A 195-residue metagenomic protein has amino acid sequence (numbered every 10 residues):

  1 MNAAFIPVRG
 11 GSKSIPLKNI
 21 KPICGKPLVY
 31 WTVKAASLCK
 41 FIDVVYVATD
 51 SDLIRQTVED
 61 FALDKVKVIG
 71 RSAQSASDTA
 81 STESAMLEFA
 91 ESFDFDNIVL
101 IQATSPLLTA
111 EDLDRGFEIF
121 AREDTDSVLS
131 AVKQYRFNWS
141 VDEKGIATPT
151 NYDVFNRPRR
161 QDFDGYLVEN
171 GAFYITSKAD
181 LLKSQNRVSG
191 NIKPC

Functional and structural regions predicted by a protein language model:
M1-P16: N-terminal nucleotide-binding beta1-loop-alpha1 segment
A3-F5, V44-Y46, V99, V128 (+1 more regions): A structural signal for isolated positions on well-ordered beta-strands in alpha/beta enzyme cores
K26, T49-D52: Residues in the short beta-alpha loop(s) of Rossmann-like NAD(P)-binding domains
L28-V45, Q56: A short, N-terminal amphipathic alpha-helix
I42, F95, D124-D126: Short, high-confidence coil segments that cap the C-terminus of an alpha-helix and link into the following beta-strand
D52-V99, L108-R115: Short phosphate-binding loop-to-helix
D78-A85, P106-K193: Conserved core of the sugar-phosphate nucleotidyltransferase
I101-A103: Active-site acidic Asp-centered loop
